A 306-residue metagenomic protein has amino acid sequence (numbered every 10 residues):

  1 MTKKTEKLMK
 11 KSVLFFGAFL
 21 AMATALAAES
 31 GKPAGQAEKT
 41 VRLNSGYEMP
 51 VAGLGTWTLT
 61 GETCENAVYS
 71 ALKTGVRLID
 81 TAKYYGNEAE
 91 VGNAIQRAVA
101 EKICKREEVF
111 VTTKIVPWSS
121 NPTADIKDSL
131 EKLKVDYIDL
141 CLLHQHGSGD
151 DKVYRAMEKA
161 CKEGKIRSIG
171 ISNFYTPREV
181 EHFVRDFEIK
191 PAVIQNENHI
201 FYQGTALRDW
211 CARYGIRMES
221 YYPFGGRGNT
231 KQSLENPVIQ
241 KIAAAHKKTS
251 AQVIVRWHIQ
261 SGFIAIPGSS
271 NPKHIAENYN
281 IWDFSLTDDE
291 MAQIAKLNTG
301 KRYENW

Functional and structural regions predicted by a protein language model:
K3-F15: Bacterial N-terminal signal peptides that target proteins for export
F15-A23: Bacterial N-terminal signal peptides
A28-V109, F224-G225: N-terminal binding-site loop/beta-alpha segment at the start of enzyme catalytic domains that lines or forms
P33-A34, Q145-W306: Beta/alpha (TIM)-barrel catalytic core signal, keyed to glycine-rich beta->alpha loops juxtaposed to Asp/Glu that bind
W57-E62, A82-E90, V116-P122, Q145-D150 (+2 more regions): Acidic-and-aromatic substrate-binding clefts and catalytic sites of carbohydrate-active enzymes
L59-L72, S119-K134, K152, Y175-E181 (+1 more regions): Short, acidic/polar
K105-W118, D139-H146, N173, N198: A short, structured active-site edge motif that brings together acidic residues
P122-L143, K159-E163: CE4/NodB-like, metal-dependent polysaccharide N-deacetylase domain that modifies extracellular/periplasmic N-acetylated
